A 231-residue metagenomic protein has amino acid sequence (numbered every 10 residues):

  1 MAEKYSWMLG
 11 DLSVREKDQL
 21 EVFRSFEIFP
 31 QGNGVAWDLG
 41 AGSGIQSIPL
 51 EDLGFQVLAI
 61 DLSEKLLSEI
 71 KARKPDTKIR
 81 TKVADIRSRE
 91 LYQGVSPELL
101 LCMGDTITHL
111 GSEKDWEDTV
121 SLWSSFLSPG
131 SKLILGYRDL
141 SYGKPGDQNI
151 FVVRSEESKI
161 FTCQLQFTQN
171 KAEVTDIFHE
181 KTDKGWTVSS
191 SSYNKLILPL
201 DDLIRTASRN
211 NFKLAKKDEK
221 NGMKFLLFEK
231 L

Functional and structural regions predicted by a protein language model:
M1-Q31: Conserved class I S-adenosyl-L-methionine
N33-G42: Conserved class I S-adenosyl-L-methionine
G44-R89: Class I SAM-dependent methyltransferase SAM/SAH-binding core
L91-L100: A short acidic, Gly/Pro-enriched loop at the edge of an enzyme's catalytic core that lines a small-molecule cofactor
E117-P129: A short glycine-rich, Lys/Arg-flanked "PGG" loop and its adjoining helix->strand segment in the class I
I134-D201: SAM-dependent methyltransferase
E156-K159, D201-K216: A SAM-dependent methyltransferase catalytic signature shared across enzymes that methylate proteins
N210-F212, E219-L231: Core SAM-dependent methyltransferase catalytic element
